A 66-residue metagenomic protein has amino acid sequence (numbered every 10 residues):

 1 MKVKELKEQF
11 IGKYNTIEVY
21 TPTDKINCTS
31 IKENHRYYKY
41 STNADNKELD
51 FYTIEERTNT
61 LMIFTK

Functional and structural regions predicted by a protein language model:
E8: Catalytic phosphate/metal-binding cores of nucleic-acid and nucleotide-processing enzymes, i.e., regions that mediate
N15-K66: Detector for the mature cores of small, proteolytically processed and post-translationally modified peptide effectors
